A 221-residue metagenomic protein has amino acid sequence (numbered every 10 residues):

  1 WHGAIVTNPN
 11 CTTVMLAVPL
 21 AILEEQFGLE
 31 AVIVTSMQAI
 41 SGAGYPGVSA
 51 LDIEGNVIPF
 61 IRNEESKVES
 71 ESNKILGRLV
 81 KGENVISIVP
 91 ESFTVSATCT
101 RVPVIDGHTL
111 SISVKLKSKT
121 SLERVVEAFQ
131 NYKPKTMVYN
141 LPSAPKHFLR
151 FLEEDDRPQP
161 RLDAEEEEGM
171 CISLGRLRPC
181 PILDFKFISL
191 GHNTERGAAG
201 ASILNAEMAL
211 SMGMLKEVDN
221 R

Functional and structural regions predicted by a protein language model:
W1-T35, A39-S49: Glycine-/Pro-rich loop/turn segments that contact NAD(P) or position catalytic residues in Rossmann-like domains
A4-M15, N63-S66, G197-I203: A glycine-rich, Thr/Ser-enriched phosphate-binding loop motif common to dinucleotide/cofactor-binding enzymes
N10, L116, S189: Conserved residues at beta->alpha junctions
V14-V18, S70, K74, I172 (+2 more regions): Short, contiguous clusters of charged residues that form electrostatic/catalytic patches at enzyme active sites, used
I22, A128-N131, I203-E207: Short, solvent-exposed amphipathic alpha-helical segments in soluble enzyme and RNA/protein-processing domains
E30-K186: C-terminal substrate-binding/catalytic lobe of Rossmann-fold NAD(P)-dependent oxidoreductases
E166-R221: NAD(P)-dependent Rossmann-like dehydrogenase/reductase catalytic/cofactor-binding core
